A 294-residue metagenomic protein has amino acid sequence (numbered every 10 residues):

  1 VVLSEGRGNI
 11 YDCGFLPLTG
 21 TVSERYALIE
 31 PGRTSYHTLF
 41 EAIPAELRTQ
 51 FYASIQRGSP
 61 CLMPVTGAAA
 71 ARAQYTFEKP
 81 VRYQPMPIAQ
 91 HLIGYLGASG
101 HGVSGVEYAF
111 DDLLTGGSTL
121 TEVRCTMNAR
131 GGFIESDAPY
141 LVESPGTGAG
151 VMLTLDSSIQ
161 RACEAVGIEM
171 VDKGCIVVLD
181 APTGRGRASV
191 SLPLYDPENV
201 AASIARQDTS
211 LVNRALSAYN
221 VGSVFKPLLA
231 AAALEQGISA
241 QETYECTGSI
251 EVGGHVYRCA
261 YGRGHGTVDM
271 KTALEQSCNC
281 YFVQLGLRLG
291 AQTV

Functional and structural regions predicted by a protein language model:
V2-S4, M170-V171: Short solvent-exposed loop/turn micro-motifs enriched in small/polar/acidic residues
L3, R7-G20, C163, L179-A188: Short, glycine-anchored, charge-dense loop/turn motifs used at functional sites
L16-G148: Small/polar-residue-rich segments within soluble enzyme cores
T21-E24, L192, G262: Residue-level structural signal for beta-strand termini and adjacent loop
A27-H37, L194-L211: A short, polar/charged loop-to-alpha-helix boundary motif
A89-H91, R185, P227-L228: Short, solvent-exposed alpha-helical surface patches in non-cytosolic proteins
A109-N128, M170-V190: Carboxylate/His-rich catalytic cores and anion/metal-binding grooves
V142-P182, E198-V294: Active-site loop and adjoining helix of the penicillin-binding protein/serine DD-peptidase-beta-lactamase fold
